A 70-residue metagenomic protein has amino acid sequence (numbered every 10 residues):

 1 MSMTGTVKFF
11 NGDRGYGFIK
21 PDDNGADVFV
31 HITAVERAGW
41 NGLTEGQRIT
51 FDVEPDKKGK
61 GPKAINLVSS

Functional and structural regions predicted by a protein language model:
M1-G12: Structural detector for short beta-strands of small beta-barrel domains
R14-I19: Short aromatic-glycine-enriched beta-strand elements
D27-A38: Beta-strand/loop nucleic-acid-binding surfaces
V30, I49-T50, N66-S69: Intrinsically disordered, low-complexity repeat tracts enriched in Gly/Pro/Ser/Thr and acidic residues, frequently
E36-T50: Short nucleic-acid-contacting surface segments enriched for D/E, G, S/T with interspersed K/R
K57-S70: OB-fold/S1-family single-stranded nucleic acid-binding modules
